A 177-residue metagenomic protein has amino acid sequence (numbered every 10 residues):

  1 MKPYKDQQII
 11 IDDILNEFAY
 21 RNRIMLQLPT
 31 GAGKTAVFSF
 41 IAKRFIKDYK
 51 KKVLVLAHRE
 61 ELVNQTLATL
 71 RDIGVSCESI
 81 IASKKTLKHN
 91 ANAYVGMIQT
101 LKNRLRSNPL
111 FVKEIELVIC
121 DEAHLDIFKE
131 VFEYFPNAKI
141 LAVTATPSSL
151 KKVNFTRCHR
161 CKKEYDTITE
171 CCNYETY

Functional and structural regions predicted by a protein language model:
M1-Q27: Conserved pre-motif I regulatory segment
D12, N64, N103, K129: Alpha-helical elements of the RecA-like P-loop NTPase motor core of helicases
Y20-K43, T144: Walker A/P-loop
R23-M25, K52-L54, N92-A93, L117: Residue-level preference for the first positions of well-ordered beta-strands
T35-F40, F45-D72: Conserved Walker A/P-loop ATP-binding site and its immediately adjacent core in helicase/helicase-like ATPase domains
L70-R106: Inter-Walker segment of RecA-like/P-loop motor cores
I98-T100, S107-S149: SF2 helicase catalytic motif II
N154-Y177: Interdomain hinge/linker at the junction between the two RecA-like core domains of SF2 helicases
